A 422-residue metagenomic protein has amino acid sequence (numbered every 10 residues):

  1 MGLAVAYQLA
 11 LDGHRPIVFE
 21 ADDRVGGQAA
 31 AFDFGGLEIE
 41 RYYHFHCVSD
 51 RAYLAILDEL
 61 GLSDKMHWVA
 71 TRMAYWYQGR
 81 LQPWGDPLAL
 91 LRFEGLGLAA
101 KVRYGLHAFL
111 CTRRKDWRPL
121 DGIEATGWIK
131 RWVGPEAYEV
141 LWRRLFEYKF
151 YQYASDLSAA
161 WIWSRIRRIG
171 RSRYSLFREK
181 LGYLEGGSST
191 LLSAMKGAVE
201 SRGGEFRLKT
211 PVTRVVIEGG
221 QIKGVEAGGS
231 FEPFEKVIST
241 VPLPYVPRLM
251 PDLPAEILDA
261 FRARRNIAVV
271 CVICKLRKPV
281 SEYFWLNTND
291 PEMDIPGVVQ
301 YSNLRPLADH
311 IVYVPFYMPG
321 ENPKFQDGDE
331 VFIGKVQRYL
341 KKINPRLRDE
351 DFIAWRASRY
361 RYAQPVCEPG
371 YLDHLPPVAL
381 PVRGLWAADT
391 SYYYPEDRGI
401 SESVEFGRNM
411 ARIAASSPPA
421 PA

Functional and structural regions predicted by a protein language model:
G2-L3: N-terminal Rossmann-fold NAD(P) dinucleotide-binding loop
A10-F34: Glycine-rich FAD pyrophosphate-binding loop
D12, P211-Q326, E330, G334-L347 (+2 more regions): Mid-domain catalytic core of redox enzymes that form a hydrophobic substrate pocket/lid adjacent to a catalytic redox
H14-P16, V237, F352: Hydrophobic anchor at the start of a short beta-strand that flanks the dinucleotide cofactor-binding loop
G35-W117, R131: Dinucleotide-binding Rossmann-like beta1-alpha1 core, especially the glycine-rich loop that anchors the ADP
L96, L106-V215, T240: Active-site/ligand-binding neighborhood in enzyme catalytic cores
I311-Y313, P377-E396, E402, F406: Short FAD-binding loop at a beta-strand-to-alpha-helix junction that anchors the flavin cofactor in diverse
S403-P421: Internal hydrophobic alpha-helix adjacent to the cofactor/substrate pocket in enzyme cavities
